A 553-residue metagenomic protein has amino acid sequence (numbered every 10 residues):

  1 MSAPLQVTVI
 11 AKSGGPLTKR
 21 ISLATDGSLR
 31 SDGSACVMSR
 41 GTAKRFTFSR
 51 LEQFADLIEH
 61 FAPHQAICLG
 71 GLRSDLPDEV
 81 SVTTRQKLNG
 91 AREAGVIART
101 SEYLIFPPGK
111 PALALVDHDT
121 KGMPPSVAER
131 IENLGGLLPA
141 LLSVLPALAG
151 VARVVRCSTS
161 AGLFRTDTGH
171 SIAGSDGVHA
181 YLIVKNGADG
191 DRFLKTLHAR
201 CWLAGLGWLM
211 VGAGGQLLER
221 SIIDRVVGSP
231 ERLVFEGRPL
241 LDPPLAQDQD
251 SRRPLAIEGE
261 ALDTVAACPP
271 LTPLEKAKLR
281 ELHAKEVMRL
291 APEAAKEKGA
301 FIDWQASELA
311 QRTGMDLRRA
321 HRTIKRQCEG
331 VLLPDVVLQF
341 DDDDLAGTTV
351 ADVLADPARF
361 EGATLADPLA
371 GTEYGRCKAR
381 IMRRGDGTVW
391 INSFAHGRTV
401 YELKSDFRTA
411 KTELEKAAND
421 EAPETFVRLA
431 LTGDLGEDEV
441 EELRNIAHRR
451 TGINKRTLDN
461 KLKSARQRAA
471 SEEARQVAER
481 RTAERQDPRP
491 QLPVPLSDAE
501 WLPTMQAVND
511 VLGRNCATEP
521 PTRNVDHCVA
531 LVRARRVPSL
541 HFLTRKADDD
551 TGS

Functional and structural regions predicted by a protein language model:
M1-R99, Y103, M123-A128, E132-G135 (+3 more regions): N-terminal nucleic-acid engagement/recognition segments and initiation subdomains in replication, restriction
T8-K12, R40, G70-R73, G150-T159 (+4 more regions): A generic structural motif
T47, Q53, A62, C201-E297: Catalytic "initiation/cleavage/transfer" segments centered on a nucleophilic residue and adjacent nucleic-acid-engaging
A98-F106, L141-A173, R220-R225, K378-R380: Catalytic micro-motifs at enzyme active sites that drive phosphoryl/nucleotidyl and oxygen chemistry
G109-P111, S175-G177, S229-E231: Short, solvent-exposed loop/turn segments at the edges of secondary structure
P111-D119: Active-site-flanking beta-strand signature of metal-NTP-handling nucleotidyl enzymes and homologous cyclase-like
V116, G150-F193, L233-E236, W390-N392 (+1 more regions): Histidine-centered divalent-metal-coordination microenvironment in nucleic-acid enzymes
S126-P146, Y181-V211, A246-Q247, R253-I257: Helical (often loop-to-helix) elements that flank the catalytic cores of nucleotide-handling enzymes
